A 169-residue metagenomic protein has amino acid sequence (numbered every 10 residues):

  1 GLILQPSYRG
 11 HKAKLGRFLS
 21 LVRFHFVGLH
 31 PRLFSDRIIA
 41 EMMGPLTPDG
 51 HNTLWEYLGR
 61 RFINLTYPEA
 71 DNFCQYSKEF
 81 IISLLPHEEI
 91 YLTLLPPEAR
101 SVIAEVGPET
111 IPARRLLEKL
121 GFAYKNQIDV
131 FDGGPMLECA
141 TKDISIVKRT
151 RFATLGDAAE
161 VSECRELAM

Functional and structural regions predicted by a protein language model:
L2-S7, H25-M169: Terminal substrate-recognition subdomain of acyl/acetyltransferases
H11-S20: Glycine-rich acyl-CoA binding loop
